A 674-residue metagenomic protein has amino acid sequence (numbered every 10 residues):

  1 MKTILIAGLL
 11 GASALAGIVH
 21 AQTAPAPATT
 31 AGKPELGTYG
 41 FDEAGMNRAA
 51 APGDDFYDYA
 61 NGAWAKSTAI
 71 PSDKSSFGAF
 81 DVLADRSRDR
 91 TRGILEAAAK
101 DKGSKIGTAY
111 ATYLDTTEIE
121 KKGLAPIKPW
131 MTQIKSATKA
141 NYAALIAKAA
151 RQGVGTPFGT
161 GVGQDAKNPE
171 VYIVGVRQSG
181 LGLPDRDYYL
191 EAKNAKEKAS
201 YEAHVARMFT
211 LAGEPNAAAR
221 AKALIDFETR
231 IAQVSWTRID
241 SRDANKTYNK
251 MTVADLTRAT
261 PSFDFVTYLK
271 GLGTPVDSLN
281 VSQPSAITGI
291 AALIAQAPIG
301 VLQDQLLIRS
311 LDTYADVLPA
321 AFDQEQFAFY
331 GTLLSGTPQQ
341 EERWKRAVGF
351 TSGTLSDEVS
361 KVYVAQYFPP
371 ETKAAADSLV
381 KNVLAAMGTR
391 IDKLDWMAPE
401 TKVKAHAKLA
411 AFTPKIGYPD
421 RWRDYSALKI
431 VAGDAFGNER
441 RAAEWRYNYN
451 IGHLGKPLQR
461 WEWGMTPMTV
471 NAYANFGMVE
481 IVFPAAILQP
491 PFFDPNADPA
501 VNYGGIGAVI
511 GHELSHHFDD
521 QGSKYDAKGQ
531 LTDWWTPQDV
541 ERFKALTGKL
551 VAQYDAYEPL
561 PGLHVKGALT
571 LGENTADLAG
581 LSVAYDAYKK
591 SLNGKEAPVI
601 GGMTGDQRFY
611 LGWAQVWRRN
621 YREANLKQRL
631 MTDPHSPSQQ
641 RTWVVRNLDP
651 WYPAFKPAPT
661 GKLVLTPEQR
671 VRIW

Functional and structural regions predicted by a protein language model:
M1-Q22: Gram-negative bacterial Sec-dependent N-terminal signal peptides
A26-G32, A84, A259-S262, Q283-P284 (+4 more regions): Intrinsically disordered, low-complexity linker/terminal regions across diverse proteins
P27-A44: Short, Gly/Pro- and small/polar-rich lid/capping loops
G32-E35, A50-L124: Active-site-surrounding "flap" and adjacent substrate/cofactor-binding loops of secreted or lumenal enzymes, prototyped
M46-K66, Y188-F209, L571, D577-V583: Hydrophobic/aromatic-rich, well-ordered segments within soluble, folded domains that form packed cores
S67-P71, G161, D185-D187, S235-T237 (+3 more regions): Short, solvent-exposed loop/turn and secondary-structure capping segments
D73-L95, A218-V234, N502-A508, D606-Y610: Short secondary-structure subsegments characteristic of cysteine-rich extracellular domains
A98-N382: Noncatalytic, helix-rich "gating/capping" subdomain that lines the substrate-entry/channel surface of large enzyme
